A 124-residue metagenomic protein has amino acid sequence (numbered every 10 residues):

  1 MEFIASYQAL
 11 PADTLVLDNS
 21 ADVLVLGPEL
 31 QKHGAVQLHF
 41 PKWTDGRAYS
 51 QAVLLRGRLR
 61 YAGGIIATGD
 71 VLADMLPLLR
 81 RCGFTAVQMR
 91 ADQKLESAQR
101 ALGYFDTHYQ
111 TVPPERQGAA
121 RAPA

Functional and structural regions predicted by a protein language model:
M1-A21, P28-Q31, A101, Q110-T111 (+1 more regions): Phosphate/adenylate-binding glycine loop and adjacent helical scaffold
T14, A35-Q37, G64-I66, A86: Structural preference for beta-strand elements that scaffold enzyme active sites
V16-G57: Glycine/Thr-rich beta-alpha phosphate-binding loop at enzyme active sites
V25-P28, L72-A86: Catalytic cores of alpha/beta
D45-G46, I65-I66, S97-H108, E115 (+1 more regions): Accessory recognition modules or surfaces
Y61, C82, Y109-P113: Acyl-donor (CoA/ACP) binding surface of acyl/acetyltransferases
I65-A73: Glycine-rich beta-to-alpha transition loops that act as phosphate-gripper elements at the mouths of alpha/beta enzyme
F84-L102: Glycine-rich phosphate-binding active-site loops on the catalytic face of alpha/beta enzymes
